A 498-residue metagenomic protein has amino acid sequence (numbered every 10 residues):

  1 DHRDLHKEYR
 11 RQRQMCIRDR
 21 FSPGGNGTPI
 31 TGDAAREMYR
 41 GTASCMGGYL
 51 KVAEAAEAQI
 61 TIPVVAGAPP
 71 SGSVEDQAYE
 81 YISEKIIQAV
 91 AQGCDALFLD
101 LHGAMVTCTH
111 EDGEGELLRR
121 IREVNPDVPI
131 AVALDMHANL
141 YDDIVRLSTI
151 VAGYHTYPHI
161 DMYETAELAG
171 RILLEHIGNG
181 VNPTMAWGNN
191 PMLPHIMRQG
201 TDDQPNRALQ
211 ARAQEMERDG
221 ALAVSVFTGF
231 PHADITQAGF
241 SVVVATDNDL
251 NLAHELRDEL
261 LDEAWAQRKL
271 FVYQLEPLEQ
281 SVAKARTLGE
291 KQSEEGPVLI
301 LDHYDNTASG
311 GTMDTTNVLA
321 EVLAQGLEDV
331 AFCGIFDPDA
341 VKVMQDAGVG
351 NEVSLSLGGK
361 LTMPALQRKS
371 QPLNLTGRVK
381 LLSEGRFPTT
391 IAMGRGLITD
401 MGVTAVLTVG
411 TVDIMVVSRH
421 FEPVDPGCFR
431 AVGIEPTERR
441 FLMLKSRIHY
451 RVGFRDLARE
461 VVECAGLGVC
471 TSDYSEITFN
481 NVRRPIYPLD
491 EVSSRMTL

Functional and structural regions predicted by a protein language model:
D1-R13, I17: Single conserved hydrophobic/aromatic residue that forms the stacking wall/gate of nucleotide- or nucleobase-binding
R10-R11, T28-P29, V74-S83, A91-G178 (+2 more regions): Active-site histidine-anchored catalytic micro-motif
R18-K51: Short catalytic helix/loop segments, enriched in acidic residues and glycine and frequently bearing histidine
L50-A78, I82-I87: Low-complexity, highly charged intrinsically disordered N-terminal segments that act as targeting/localization
A55-A58, I62, Q88-L97, V282-V298: Glycine-rich phosphate/diphosphate-binding loops that line cofactor/substrate pockets in enzymes
E57-T61, P70, M105, A131 (+3 more regions): Cap/lid and interdomain-hinge subdomains that line or gate substrate/regulatory clefts in soluble alpha/beta enzymes
E84, W265, G385-L498: Extended hydrophobic packing segments that form well-structured cores
M197-G410, M415-R419: Hard-cation-handling environments
